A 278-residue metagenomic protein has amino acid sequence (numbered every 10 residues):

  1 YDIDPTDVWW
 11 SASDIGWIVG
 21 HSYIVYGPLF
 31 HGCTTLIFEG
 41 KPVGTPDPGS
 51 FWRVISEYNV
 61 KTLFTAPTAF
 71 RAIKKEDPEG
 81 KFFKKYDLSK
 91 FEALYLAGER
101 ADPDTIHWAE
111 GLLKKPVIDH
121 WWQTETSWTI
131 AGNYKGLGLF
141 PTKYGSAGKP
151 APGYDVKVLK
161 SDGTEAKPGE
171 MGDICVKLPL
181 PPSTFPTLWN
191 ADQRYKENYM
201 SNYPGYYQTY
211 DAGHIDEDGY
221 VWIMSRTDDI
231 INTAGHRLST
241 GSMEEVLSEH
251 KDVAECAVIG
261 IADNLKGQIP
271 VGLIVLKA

Functional and structural regions predicted by a protein language model:
Y1, P5-W9, Y26, F30-C33 (+3 more regions): Gly/Ser/Thr-rich phosphate-binding loop
S13-H21, L29: Conserved AMP-binding
D14, C33-V54, L238-M243: ATP-dependent adenylate-forming carboxylate-activation enzymes
S56, L63, L180-P181, R194-E197 (+2 more regions): AMP-binding/adenylate-forming catalytic core of the ANL superfamily
K90, G153, D252-E255: Glycine-centered tight turns that cap/initiate beta-strands
G98, W122, G148, D211 (+1 more regions): Active-site glycine-centered loops adjacent to acidic/histidine catalytic or metal-binding residues that shape
I118-E125, G148, I259-A262: Beta-strand->loop->alpha-helix junctions that form or flank phosphate-binding loops in nucleotide-handling enzymes
K149-G153, T164-N198, L238: Conserved ATP/PPi-binding loop(s) of AMP-dependent carboxylate-activating enzymes
